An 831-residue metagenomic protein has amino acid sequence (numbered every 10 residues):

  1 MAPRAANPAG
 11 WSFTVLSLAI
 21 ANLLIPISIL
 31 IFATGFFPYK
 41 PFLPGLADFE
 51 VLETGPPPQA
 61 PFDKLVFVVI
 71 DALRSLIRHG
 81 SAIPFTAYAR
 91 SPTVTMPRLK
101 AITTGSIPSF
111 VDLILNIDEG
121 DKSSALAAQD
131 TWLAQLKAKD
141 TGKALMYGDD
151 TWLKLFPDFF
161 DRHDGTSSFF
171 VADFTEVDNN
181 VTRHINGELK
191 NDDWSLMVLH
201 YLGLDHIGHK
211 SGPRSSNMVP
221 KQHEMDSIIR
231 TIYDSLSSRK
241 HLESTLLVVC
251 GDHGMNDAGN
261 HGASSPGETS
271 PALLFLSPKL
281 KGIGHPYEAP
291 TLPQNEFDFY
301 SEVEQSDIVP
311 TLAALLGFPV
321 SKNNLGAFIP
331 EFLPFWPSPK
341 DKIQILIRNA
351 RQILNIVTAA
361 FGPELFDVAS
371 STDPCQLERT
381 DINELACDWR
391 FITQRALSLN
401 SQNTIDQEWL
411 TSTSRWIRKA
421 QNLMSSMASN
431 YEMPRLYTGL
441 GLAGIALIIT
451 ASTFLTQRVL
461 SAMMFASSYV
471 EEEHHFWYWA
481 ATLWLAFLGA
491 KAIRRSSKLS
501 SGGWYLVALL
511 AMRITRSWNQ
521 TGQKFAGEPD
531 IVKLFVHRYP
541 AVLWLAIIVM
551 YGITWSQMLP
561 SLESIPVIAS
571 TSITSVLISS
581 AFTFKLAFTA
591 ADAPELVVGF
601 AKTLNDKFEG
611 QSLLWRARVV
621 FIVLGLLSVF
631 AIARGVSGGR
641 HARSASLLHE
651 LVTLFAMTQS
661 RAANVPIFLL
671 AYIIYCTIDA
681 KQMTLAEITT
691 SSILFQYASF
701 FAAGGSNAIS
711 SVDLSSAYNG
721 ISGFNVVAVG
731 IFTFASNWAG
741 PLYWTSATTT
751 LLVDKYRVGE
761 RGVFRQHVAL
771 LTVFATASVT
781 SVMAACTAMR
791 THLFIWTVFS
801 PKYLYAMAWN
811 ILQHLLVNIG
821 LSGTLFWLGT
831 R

Functional and structural regions predicted by a protein language model:
M1-N7: Short, low-complexity, Lys/Arg-enriched N-terminal segments of secretory-pathway carbohydrate enzymes
W11, V15-L30, G45-F49, P57 (+4 more regions): Active-site-proximal alpha/beta segments of enzymes that process anionic O-linked groups
A21-G35, A428-R831: Alpha-helical transmembrane segments of integral membrane proteins
F37-L52: Alpha-helical transmembrane signal-anchor/signal-peptide segments
G120-S123, V219, A258-H261, G282-V303: Active-site rim elements
G208-I228: Active-site-proximal segments of metal-dependent phosphoesterases and phosphodiesterases across multiple
E224-G267, L273-L274, L312-A313: Metal-dependent active-site segment of extracytoplasmic phospho-/sulfohydrolases and closely related
I329, P334-T450, T482-F487, Y505-R513 (+1 more regions): Phosphate/adenylate-binding glycine loop and adjacent helical scaffold
